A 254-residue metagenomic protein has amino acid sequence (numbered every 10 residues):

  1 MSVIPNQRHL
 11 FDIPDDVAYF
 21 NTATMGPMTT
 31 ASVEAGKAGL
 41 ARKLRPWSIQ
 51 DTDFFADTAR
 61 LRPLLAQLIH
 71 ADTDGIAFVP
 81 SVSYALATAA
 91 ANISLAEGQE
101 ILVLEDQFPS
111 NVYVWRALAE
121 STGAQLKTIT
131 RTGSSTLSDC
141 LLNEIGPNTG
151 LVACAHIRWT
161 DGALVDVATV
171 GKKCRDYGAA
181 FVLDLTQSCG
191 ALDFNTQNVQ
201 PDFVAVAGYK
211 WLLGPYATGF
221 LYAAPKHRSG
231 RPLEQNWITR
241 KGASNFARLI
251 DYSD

Functional and structural regions predicted by a protein language model:
M1-D254: Pyridoxal 5′-phosphate
